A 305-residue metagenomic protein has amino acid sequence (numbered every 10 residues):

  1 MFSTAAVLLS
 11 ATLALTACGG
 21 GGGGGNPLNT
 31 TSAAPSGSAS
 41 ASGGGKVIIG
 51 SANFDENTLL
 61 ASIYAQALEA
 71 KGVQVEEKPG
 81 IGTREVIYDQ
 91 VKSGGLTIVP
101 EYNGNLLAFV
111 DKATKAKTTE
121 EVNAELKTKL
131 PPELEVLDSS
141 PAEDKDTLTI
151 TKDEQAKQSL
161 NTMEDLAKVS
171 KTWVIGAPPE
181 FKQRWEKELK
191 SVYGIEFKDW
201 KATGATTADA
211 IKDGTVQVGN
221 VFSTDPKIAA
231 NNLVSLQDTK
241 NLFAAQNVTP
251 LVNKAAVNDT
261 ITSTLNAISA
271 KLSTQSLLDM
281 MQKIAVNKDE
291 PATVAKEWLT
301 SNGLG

Functional and structural regions predicted by a protein language model:
T12-A17: C-terminal motif of bacterial Sec signal peptides marking the signal peptidase cleavage site
G19-G22: Bacterial signal peptide processing site
N29-S62, P79-R84, E180: Extracytoplasmic "Venus flytrap"
D55, E77-D89, K198-D209: Short helix-initiation/N-cap motifs at beta->coil->alpha
T97, T172-T239: Ligand-binding pocket segment of bilobal, Venus flytrap-like solute-binding proteins
V110-L137, T215-V218, K227-K240: Ligand-binding "clamshell"
T119-V174, A270-T274: A conserved helix-loop-strand patch within extracytoplasmic ligand-binding domains of the periplasmic binding
D146-Q155, Q246-D259: A bilobed periplasmic-binding-protein/Venus flytrap-type ligand-binding module shared by bacterial periplasmic
